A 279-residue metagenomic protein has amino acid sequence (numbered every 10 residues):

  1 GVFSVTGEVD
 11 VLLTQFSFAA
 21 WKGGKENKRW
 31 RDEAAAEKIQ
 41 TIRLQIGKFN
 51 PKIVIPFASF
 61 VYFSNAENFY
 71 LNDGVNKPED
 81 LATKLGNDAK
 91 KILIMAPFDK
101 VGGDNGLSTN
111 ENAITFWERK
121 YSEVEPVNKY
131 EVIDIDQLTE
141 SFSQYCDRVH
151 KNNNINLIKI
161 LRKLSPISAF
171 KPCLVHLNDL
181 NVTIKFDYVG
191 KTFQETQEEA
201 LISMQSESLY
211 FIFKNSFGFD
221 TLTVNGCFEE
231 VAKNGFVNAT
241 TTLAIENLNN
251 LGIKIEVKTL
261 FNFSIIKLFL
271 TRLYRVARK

Functional and structural regions predicted by a protein language model:
G1-S4, E195-Q197: A short, polar/proline- and glycine-enriched secondary-structure boundary/capping micro-motif
V2-D88: Cap/insert and terminal regions of metallo-dependent hydrolase folds
V11-S17, L93-F98, E195: A generic structural motif
A58-V61, K91-V101: Acidic carboxylate-rich catalytic motifs and surrounding loops in phosphoryl-/glycosyl-chemistry enzymes
G74, K100-K279: Feature captures hydrophobic
